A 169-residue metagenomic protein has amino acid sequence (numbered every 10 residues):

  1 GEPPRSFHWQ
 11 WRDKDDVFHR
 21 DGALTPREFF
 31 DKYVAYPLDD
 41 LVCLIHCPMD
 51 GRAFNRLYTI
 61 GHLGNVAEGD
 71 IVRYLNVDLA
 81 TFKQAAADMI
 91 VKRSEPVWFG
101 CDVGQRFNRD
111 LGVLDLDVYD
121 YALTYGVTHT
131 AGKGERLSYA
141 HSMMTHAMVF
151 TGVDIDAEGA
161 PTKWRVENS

Functional and structural regions predicted by a protein language model:
G1-S169: Long non-globular sequence segments
